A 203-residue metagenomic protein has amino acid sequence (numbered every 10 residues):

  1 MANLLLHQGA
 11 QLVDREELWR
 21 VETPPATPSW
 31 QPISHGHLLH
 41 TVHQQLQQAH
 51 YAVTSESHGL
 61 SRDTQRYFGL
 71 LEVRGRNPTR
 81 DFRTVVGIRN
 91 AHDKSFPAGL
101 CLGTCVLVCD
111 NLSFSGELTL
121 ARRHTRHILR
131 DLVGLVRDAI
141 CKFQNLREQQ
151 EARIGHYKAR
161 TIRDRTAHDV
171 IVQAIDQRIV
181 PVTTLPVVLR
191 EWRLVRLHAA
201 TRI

Functional and structural regions predicted by a protein language model:
M1-L4, G75-I203: Intrinsically disordered, low-complexity regions enriched in serine/threonine
M1-R66, R74-R76, T161-D164, I171: N-terminal low-complexity, intrinsically disordered segments
R66-E72, V85-V86: Short acidic loop-to-beta-strand element that houses the catalytic metal-binding Asp/Glu of nuclease active sites
